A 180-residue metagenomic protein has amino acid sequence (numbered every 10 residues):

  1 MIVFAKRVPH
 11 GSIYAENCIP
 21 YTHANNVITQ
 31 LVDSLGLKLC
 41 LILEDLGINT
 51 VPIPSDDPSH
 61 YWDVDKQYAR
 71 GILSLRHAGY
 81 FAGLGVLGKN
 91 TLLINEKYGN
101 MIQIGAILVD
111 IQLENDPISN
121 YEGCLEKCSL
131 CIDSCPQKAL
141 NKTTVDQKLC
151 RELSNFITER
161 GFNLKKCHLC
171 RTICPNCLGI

Functional and structural regions predicted by a protein language model:
M1-Q30: Non-catalytic, usually N-terminal nucleic-acid engagement modules in DNA/RNA processing proteins
Y21-T22, V27-I180: Catalytic cores of enzyme domains
